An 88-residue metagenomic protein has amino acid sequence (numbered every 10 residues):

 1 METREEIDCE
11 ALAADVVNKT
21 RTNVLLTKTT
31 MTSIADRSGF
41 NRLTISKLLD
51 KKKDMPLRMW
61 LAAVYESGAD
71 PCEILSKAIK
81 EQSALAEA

Functional and structural regions predicted by a protein language model:
M1-T29, C72: A short, Lys/Arg-rich alpha-helix, primarily the initiator
T30-A35, A63: Short alpha-helical "recognition helix" segments of helix-turn-helix
M31, R42, L57-W60: Helix-turn-helix DNA-binding elements, focusing on the entry/boundary residues of the two helices that contact DNA
S33, T44, E73: Residues in the helix-turn-helix
S38-D54: Recognition helix of helix-turn-helix/homeodomain-like DNA-binding domains that insert into the DNA major groove
K52-Y65: Short, basic-rich loop-to-helix N-cap that marks the start of a DNA-contacting helix
G68-E87: Short C-terminal boundary/hinge segments that cap the last helix of small helical domains
